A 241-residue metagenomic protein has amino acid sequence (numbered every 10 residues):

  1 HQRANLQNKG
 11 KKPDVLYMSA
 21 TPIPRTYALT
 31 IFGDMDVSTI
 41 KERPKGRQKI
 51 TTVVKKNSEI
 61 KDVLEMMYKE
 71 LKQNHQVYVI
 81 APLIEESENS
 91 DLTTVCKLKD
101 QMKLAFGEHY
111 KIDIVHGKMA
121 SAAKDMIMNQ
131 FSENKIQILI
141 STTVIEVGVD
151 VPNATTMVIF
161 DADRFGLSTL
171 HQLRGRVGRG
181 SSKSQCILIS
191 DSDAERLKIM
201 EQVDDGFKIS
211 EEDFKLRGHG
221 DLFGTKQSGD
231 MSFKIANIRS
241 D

Functional and structural regions predicted by a protein language model:
H1-Y78: Post-DEXD/H (motif II) to motif III coupling segment of the RecA-like Helicase ATP-binding lobe
Q2-N5, A28-I31, D91-L92, D150-A154 (+1 more regions): Short amphipathic alpha-helical segments
D14-A20, L29-T30, I80, I138-S141 (+2 more regions): Structural recognition of the conserved hydrophobic beta-strand(s) that form the central parallel beta-sheet of P-loop
T21, L83-E85, V144-E146: Short glycine-rich anion-binding loops that position phosphate/pyrophosphate groups of nucleotides and phosphorylated
Y27, I31, V37-I40, I80-I84 (+3 more regions): Long, contiguous hydrophobic alpha-helical segments, chiefly transmembrane helices and signal peptides
K45-R47, L83-S87: A short, flexible beta-alpha/helix-coil linker loop
I60-H75, C96-D241: C-terminal helicase module of SF1/SF2 nucleic-acid helicases/translocases
E86-L98: Glycine- and acidic-residue-enriched helix-capping/strand-helix junction motifs
